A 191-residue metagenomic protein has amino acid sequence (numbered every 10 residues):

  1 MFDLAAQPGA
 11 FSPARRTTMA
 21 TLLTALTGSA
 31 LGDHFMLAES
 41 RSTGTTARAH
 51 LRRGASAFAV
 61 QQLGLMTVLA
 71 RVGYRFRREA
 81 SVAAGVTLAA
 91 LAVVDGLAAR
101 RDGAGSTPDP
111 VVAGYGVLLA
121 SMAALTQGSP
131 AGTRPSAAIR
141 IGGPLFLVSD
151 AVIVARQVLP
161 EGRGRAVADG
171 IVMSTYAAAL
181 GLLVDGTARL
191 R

Functional and structural regions predicted by a protein language model:
M1-R191: Short amphipathic, positively biased membrane-proximal segments that drive organelle/inner-membrane targeting
